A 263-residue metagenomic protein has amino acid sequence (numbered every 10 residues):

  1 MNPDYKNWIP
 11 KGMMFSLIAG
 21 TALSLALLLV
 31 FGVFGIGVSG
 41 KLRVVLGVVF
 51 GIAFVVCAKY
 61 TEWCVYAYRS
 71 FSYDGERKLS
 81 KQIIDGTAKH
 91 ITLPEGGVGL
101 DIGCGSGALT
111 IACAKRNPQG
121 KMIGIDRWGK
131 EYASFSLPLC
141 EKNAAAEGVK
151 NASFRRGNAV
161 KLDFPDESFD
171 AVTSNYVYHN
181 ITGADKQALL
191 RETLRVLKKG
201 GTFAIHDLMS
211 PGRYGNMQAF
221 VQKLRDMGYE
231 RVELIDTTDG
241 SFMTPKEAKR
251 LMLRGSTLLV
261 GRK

Functional and structural regions predicted by a protein language model:
K11-S16, E62-I83: Class I SAM-dependent methyltransferase Rossmann-like catalytic core, especially the SAM/SAH-binding loop
K78-G96: Conserved alpha-helix/loop element of class I SAM-dependent methyltransferases that forms part of the SAM/SAH-binding
E95-G105, I123: Conserved class I S-adenosyl-L-methionine
S106-P118: Conserved SAM-binding loop of SAM-dependent methyltransferases across substrates and taxa, primarily the Class I
V160-V172: A short acidic, Gly/Pro-enriched loop at the edge of an enzyme's catalytic core that lines a small-molecule cofactor
Q187-K199: A short glycine-rich, Lys/Arg-flanked "PGG" loop and its adjoining helix->strand segment in the class I
G200-D207: Conserved beta-strand signature within the Rossmann-like core of class I S-adenosyl-L-methionine
G228, S241-K263: Core SAM-dependent methyltransferase catalytic element
